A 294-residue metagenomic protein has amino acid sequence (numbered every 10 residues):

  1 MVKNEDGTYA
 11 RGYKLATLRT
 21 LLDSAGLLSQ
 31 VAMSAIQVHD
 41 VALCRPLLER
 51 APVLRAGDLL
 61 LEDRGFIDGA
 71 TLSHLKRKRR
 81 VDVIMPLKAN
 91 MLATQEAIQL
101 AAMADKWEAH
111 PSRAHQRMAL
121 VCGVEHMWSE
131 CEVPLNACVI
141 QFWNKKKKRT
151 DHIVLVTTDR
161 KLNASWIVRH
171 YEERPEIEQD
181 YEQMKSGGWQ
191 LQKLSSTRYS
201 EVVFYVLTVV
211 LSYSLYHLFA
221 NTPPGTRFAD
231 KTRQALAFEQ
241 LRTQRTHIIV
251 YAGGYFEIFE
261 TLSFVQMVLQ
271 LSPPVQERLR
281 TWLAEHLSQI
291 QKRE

Functional and structural regions predicted by a protein language model:
M1, T20, G26, C44 (+5 more regions): Short, conserved catalytic/metal-binding motifs centered on acidic residues
M1-L21: Active-site-proximal, Lys/Arg-enriched surface segment that forms a nucleic-acid-binding/basic interface patch
A32-V53: Active-site beta-loop-alpha junctions of metal-dependent nucleic acid enzymes, especially the RNase H-like/DDE
D40-V41, I67-L72, A164: Short, well-ordered alpha-helical microsegments
G69-K88: A short alpha/beta connector and helix-capping loop motif
A89-Q95: Short gly/pro/ser/thr-enriched loop/turn and capping motifs at secondary-structure boundaries
E96, L100-Q141, S186, L191-L194 (+2 more regions): A short, flexible helix-boundary coil/loop motif
A164-S195: Short amphipathic alpha-helical "interface-anchor" segments enriched in bulky aromatics
